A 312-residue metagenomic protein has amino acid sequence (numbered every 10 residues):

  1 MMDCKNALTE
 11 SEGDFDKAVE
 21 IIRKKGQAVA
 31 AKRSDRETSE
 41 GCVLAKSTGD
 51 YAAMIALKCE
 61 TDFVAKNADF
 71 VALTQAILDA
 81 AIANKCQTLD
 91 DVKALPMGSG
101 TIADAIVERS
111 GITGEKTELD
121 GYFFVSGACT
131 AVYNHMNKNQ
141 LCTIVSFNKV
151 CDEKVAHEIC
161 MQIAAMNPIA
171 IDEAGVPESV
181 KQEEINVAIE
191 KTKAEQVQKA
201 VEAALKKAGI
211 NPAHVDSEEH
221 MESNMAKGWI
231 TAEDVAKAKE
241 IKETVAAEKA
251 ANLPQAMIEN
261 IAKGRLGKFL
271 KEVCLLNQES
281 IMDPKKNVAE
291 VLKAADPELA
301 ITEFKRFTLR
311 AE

Functional and structural regions predicted by a protein language model:
M1-E312: N-terminal assembly/interaction segments in proteins that build large macromolecular machines
